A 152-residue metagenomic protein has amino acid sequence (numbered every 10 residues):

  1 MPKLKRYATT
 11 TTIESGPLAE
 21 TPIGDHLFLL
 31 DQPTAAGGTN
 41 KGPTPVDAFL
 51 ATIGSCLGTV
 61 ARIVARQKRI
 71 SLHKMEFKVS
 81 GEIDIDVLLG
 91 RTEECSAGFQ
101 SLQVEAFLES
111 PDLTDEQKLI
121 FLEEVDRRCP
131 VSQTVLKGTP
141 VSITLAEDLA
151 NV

Functional and structural regions predicted by a protein language model:
M1-A51, I63-V152: Extended beta-strand/beta-hairpin segments
I53-L57: Alpha-helical metal-binding/catalytic segments enriched in His/Glu/Asp
T59-A61: Short, well-ordered amphipathic alpha-helical segments that serve as non-catalytic structural scaffolds within diverse
